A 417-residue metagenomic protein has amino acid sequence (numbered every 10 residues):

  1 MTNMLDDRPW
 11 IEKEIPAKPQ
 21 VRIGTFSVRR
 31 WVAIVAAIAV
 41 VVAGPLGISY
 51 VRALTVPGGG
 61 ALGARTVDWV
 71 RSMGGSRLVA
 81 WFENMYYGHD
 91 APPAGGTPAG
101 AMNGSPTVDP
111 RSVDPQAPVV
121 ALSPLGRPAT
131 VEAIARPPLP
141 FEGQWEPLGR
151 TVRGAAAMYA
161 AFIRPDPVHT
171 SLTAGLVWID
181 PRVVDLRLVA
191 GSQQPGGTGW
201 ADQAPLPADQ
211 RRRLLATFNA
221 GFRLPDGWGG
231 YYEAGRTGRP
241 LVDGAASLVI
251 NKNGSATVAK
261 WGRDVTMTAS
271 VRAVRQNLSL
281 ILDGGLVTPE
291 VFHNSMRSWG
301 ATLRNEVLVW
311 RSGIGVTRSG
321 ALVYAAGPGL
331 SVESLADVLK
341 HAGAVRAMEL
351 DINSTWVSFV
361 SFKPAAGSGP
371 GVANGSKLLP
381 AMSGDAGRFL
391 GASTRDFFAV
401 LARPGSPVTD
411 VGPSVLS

Functional and structural regions predicted by a protein language model:
M1, L224, T409-G412: Short conserved micro-motifs at the rims of enzyme active sites and ligand-binding pockets
M1-V28: N-terminal Lys/Arg-rich, disordered targeting/topogenic segments
F26-W31, S76: Juxtamembrane/start-of-transmembrane alpha-helix segments at the extracytoplasmic/lumenal side of membrane anchors
W31-S49: Hydrophobic membrane-insertion alpha-helices, especially the h-region of bacterial N-terminal signal peptides
G44-G58, G63-R239: Zymogen propeptides
R136-W145, A174, D180, A190 (+4 more regions): Accessory terminal and edge-of-domain segments that mediate assembly/interaction and cofactor placement around
W178-V183, L188-H341: Aspartyl protease catalytic domain
A259, L282-V287, W299-G412: Extended C-terminal subregions enriched in glycine
